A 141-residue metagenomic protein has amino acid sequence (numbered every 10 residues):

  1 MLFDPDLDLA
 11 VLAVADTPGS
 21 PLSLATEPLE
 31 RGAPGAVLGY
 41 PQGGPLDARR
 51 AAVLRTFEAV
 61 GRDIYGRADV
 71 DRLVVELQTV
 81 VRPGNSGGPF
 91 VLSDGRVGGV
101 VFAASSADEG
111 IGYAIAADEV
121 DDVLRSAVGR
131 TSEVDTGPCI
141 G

Functional and structural regions predicted by a protein language model:
M1-D47, T131-D135: Conserved active-site neighborhood of the chymotrypsin/trypsin-like protease fold
A15-P21, D47-I140: Active-site region of chymotrypsin-like
